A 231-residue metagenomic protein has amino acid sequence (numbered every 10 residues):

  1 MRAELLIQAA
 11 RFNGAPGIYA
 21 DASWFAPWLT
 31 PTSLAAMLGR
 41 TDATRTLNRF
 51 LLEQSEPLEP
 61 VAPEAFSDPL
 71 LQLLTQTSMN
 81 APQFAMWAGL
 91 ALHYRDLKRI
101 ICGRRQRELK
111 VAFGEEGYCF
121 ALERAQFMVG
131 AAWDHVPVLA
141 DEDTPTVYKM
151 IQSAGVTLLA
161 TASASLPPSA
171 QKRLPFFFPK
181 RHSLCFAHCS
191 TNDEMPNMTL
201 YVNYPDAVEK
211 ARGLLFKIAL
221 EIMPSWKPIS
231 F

Functional and structural regions predicted by a protein language model:
M1-F231: General marker for long, soluble alpha-helical cores
